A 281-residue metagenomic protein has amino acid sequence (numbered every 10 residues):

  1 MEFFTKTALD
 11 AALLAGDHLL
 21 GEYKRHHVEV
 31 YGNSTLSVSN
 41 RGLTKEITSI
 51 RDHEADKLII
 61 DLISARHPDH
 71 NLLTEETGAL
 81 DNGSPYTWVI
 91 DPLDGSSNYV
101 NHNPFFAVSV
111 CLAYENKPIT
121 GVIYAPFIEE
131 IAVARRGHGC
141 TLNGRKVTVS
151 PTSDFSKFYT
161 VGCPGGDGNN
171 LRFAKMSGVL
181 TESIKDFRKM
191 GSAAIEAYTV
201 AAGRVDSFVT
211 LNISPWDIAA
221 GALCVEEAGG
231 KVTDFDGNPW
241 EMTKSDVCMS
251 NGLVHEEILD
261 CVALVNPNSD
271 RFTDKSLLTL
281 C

Functional and structural regions predicted by a protein language model:
M1-L93, P267, D274-C281: N-terminal subdomain of lithium-sensitive/metallo-dependent phosphomonoesterases centered on the IMPase/IPPase/PAP
A8, A12-A15, G121, G221 (+1 more regions): Small-residue (primarily alanine) positions within well-ordered alpha-helices, especially packing/interaction faces
A15, L19, D52, I63 (+7 more regions): Residue-level signal for inorganic ion chemistry
S39, S64, G78-L80, I123 (+3 more regions): Short secondary-structure boundary/capping segments
H53, K57, E76, P92-G95 (+5 more regions): Generic detector of well-ordered alpha-helical packing
N82-T141: DPxDG-like acidic metal-binding loop motif
T148-C281: An extended, acidic
